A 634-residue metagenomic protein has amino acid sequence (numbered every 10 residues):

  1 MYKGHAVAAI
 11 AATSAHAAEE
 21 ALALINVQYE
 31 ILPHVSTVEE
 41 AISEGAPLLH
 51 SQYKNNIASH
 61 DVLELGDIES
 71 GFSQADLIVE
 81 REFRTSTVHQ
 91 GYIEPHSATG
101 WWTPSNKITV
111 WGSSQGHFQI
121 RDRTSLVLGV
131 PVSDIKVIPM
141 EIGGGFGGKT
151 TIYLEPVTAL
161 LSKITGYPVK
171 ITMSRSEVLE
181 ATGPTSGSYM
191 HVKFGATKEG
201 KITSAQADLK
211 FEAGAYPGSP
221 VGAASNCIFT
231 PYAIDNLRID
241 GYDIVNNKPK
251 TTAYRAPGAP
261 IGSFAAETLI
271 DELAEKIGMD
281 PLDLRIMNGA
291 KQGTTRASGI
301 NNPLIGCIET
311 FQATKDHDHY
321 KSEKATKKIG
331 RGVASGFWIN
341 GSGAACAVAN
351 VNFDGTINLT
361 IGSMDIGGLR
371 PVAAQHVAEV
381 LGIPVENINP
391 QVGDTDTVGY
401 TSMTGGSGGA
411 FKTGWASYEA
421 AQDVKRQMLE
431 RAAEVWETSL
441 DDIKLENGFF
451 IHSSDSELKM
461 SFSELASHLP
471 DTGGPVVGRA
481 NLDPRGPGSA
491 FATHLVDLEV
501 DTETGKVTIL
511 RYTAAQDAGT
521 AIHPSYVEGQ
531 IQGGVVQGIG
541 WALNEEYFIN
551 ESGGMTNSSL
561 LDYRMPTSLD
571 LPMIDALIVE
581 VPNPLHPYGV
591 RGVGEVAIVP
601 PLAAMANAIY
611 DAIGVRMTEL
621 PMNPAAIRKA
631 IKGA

Functional and structural regions predicted by a protein language model:
M1-A515, L571, M605-A606, Y610-I613 (+1 more regions): Structural alpha/beta core scaffold segments of enzyme domains
P257, T404, G408, V579-A597: Amphipathic, heptad-repeat alpha-helical segments used for oligomerization and assembly
N389-V392, P566-V590: Generic long, charged, amphipathic alpha-helical segments
G519-H523: Cytochrome P450 core scaffold surrounding the K-helix E-X-X-R motif and the conserved "meander" helix-loop region
Y526-V527, F548-T567, G589-G592: Hydrophobic alpha-helical bundle architecture
L585, V590-A634: In a subset of proteins, long, contiguous C-terminal domains/tails are tracked
